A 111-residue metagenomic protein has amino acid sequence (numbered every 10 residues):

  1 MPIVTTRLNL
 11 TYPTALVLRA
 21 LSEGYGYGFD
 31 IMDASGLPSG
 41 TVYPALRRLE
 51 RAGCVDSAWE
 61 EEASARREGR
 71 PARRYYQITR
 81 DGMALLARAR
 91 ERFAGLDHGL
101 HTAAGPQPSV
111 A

Functional and structural regions predicted by a protein language model:
M1-P2, R80-A111: Amphipathic alpha-helical dimerization/coiled-coil segments that flank or bridge DNA-binding/regulatory modules
P2-Y43: N-terminal helix-turn-helix DNA-binding core of bacterial DNA-binding proteins
E23-Y27, R51-V55, G82-A84: Short, charged/polar surface micro-motifs in flexible loops or helix N-caps
A34, Y76-I78: Short beta-strand element of the conserved SAM-dependent methyltransferase core
V42-G53: Basic amphipathic alpha-helical segments that dock to polyanions
A52-G69, Q77: Beta-hairpin "wing" of winged helix-turn-helix
A72: Exposed loop/turn and edge beta-strand positions of beta-sandwich/beta-sheet ligand-binding modules
